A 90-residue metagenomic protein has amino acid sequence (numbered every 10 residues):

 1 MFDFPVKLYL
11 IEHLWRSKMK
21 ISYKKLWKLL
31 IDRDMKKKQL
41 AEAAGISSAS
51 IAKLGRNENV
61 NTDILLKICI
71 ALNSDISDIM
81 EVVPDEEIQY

Functional and structural regions predicted by a protein language model:
M1-K20, K28-L29, R33, K53 (+1 more regions): Short, charged recognition helix plus adjacent turn of helix-turn-helix-like nucleic-acid-binding domains
K24-A43: Short basic helix-loop element that most often maps to the first helix and adjoining turn of HTH DNA-binding modules
Q39, S50, I64, D78: Residues in the helix-turn-helix
I46-V60: Recognition helix of helix-turn-helix/homeodomain-like DNA-binding domains that insert into the DNA major groove
N57-I70: Short, basic-rich loop-to-helix N-cap that marks the start of a DNA-contacting helix
I68-E86: Extended hydrophobic secondary-structure segments
